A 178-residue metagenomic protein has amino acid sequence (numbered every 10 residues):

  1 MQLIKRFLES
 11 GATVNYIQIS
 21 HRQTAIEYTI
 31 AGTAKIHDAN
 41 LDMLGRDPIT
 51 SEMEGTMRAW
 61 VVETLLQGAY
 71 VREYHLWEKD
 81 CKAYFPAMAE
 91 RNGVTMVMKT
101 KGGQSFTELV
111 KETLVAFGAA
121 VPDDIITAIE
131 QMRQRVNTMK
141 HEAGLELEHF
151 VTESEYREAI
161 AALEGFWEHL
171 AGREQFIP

Functional and structural regions predicted by a protein language model:
M1-V71, D123-T127, F150-P178: Extended intrinsically disordered or low-complexity regions, especially N/C-terminal cytosolic tails and loops, rather
V71, W77-F150, F166-E168, G172-F176: Flexible secondary-structure boundary motifs
